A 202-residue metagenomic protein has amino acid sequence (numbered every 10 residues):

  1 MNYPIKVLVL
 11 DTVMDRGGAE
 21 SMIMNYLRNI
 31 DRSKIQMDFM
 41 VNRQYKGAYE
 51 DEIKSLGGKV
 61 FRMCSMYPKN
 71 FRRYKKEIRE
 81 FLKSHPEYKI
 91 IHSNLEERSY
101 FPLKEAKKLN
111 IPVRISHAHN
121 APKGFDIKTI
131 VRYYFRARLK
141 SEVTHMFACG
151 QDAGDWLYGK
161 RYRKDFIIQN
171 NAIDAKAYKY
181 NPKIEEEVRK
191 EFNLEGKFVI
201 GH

Functional and structural regions predicted by a protein language model:
Y3-I5, V9-G17, S21-R73: N-terminal strand-loop element at the rim of the active site of nucleotide-sugar-dependent glycosyltransferases
V7-L10, L194-H202: Conserved donor-binding/catalytic core segment of Leloir-type glycosyltransferases
Y45, E97-R98, D152-G154: Alpha-helix capping/helix-boundary segments
S65-I90, Y100-K104, K108, I130-R138 (+1 more regions): An amphipathic, basic-hydrophobic alpha-helix
I78, K179-L194: A short helix/loop element that forms part of the nucleotide-sugar donor recognition site in Leloir-type
S93-S99, A118: Short His-centered aromatic/hydrophobic patch
I115-C149, K160-Y162: A conserved, positively charged/aromatic
E142-Y180: A short, active-site helix/loop in glycosyltransferases that binds the activated sugar's phosphate group
